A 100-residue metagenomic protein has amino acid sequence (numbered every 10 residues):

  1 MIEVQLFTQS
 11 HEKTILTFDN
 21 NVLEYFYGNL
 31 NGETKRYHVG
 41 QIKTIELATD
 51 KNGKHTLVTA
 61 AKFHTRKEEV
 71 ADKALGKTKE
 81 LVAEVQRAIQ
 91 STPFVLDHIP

Functional and structural regions predicted by a protein language model:
I2-H11, N31-P100: Acidic, Ser/Thr- and proline-rich intrinsically disordered linker/docking segments of eukaryotic scaffolds
S10-L30: Short, compositionally biased strand/turn segments that nucleate or flank brief secondary-structure elements
